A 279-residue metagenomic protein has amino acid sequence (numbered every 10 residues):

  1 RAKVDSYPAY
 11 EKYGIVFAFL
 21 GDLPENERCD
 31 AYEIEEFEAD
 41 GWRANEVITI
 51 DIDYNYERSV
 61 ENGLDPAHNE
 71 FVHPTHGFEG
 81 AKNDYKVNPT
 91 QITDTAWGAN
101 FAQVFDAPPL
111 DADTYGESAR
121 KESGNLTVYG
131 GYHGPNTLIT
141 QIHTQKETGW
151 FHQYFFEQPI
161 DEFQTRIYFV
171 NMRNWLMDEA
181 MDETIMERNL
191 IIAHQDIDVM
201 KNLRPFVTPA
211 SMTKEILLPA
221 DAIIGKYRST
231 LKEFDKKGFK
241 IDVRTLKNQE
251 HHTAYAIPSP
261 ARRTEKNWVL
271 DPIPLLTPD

Functional and structural regions predicted by a protein language model:
R1-F17: Active-site-proximal cofactor/substrate-binding loop regions of enzyme domains
K12, F19-L23, C29: Short, acidic, small-residue-rich periplasmic hinge/interaction motif at the N-terminus of Gram-negative outer-membrane
F17-F19, W42: Tryptophan-centered motif/residue detector
P24-D279: C-terminal catalytic domain of Rieske-type non-heme iron oxygenases
